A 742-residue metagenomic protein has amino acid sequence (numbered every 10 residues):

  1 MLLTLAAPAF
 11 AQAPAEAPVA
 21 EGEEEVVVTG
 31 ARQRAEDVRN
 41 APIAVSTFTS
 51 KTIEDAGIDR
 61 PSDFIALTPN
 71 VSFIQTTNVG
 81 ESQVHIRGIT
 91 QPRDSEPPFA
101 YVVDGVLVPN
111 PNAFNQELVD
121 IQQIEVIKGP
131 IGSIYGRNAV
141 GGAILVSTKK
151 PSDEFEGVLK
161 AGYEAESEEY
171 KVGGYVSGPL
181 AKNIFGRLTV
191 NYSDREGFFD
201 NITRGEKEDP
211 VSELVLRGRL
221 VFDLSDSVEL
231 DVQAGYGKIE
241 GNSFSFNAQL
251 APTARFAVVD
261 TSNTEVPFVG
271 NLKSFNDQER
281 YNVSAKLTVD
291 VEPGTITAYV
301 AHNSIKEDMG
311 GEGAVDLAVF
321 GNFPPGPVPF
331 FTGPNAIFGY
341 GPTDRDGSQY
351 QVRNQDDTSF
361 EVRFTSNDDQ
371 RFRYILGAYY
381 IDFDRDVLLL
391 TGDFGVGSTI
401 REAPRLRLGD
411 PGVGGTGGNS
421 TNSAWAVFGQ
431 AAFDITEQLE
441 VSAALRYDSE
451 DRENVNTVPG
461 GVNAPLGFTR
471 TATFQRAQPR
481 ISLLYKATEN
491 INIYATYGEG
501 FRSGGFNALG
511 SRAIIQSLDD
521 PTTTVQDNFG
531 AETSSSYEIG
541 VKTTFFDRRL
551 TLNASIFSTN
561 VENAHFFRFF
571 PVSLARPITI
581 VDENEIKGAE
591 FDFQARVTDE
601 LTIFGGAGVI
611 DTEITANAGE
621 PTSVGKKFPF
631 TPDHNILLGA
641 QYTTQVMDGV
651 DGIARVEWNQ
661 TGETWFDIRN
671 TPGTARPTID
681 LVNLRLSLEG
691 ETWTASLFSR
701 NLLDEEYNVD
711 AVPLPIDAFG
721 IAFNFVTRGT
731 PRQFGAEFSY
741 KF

Functional and structural regions predicted by a protein language model:
M1-N70, S177, D226, V283 (+2 more regions): N-terminal Sec signal peptide and the immediately downstream disordered periplasmic leader that contains the TonB box
S62, A66-V106: Extracytoplasmic beta-strand/coil segments of soluble accessory domains associated with Gram-negative outer-membrane
S82, P97-P98, N110, V119-Q122 (+8 more regions): Outer-membrane beta-barrel translocator/receptor signature
G205, V211-Y374, I381-F383, T551-N553: Outer-membrane beta-barrel domain signature, strongest for Gram-negative TonB-dependent receptors and also present
V221-S225, F364-N367, Y379-I381, G418-T559 (+2 more regions): Structural signature of Gram-negative outer-membrane beta-barrels, strongest in the C-terminal barrel of TonB-dependent
S284-V291, T295-G313, K486, N492-G498 (+4 more regions): Membrane-embedded beta-barrel scaffold of Gram-negative outer-membrane proteins
Q438-V441, T551-N553, S558-N560, T579-R669 (+1 more regions): Gram-negative outer-membrane beta-barrel transporters
I603, N659-D667, S687-F742: C-terminal beta-signal and adjacent terminal beta-strands/loops of Gram-negative outer-membrane beta-barrel proteins
